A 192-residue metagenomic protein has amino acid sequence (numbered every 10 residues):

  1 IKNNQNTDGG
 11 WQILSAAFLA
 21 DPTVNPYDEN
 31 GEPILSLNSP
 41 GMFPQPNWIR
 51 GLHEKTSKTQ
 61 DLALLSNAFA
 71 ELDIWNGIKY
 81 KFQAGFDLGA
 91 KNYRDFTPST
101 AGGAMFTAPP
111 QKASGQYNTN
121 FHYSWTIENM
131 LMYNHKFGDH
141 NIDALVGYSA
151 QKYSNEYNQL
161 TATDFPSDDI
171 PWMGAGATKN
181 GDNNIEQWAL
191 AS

Functional and structural regions predicted by a protein language model:
I1-L65, K81-L190: Surface-exposed loop/interface segments of Gram-negative outer-membrane beta-barrel transport/assembly proteins
A63, E71-D73: Hydrophobic alpha-helical hairpins/lids featuring a short glycine-rich hinge
I78: An active-site-proximal structural segment forming one wall of the substrate-binding cleft that immediately precedes
